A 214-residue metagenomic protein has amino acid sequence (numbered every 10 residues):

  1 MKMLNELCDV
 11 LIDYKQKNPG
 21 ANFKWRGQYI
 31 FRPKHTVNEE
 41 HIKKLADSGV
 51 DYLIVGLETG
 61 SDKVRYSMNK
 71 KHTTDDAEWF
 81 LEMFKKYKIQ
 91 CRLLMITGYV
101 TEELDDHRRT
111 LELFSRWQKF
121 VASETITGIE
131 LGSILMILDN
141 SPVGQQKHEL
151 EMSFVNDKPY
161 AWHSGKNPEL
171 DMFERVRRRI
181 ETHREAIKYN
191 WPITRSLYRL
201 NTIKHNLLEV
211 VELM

Functional and structural regions predicted by a protein language model:
M1-M3, M68, M83, M95 (+4 more regions): Detector for methionine-enriched segments
M1-R92, Y99: Conserved SAM/AdoMet-binding glycine-rich loop
Q16, G27, F31-P33, I54 (+5 more regions): Intrinsically disordered, low-complexity regions enriched in small/polar residues
Y29, Y52, L94, I187 (+1 more regions): Generic preference for well-ordered secondary structure
R32-V37, R65-D75, R92-V100, S133-P142 (+1 more regions): Noncatalytic linker/hinge segments flanking ATPase motor cores
M83, I89-R108, V121-I126: Repeat-solenoid scaffold signature
D105-M214: C-terminal accessory regions of radical SAM enzymes
